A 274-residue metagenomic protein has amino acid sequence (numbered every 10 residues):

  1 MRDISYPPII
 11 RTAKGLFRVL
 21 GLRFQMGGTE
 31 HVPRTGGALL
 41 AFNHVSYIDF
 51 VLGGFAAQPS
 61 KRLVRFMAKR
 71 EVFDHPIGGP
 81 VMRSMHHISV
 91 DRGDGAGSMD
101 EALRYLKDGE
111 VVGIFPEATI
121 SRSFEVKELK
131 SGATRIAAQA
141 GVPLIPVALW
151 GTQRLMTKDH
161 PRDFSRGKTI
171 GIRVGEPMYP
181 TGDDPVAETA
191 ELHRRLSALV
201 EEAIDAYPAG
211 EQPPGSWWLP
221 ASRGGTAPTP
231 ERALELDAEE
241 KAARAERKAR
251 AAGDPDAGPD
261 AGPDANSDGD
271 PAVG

Functional and structural regions predicted by a protein language model:
M1-L16: Extreme N-terminal tail/first-helix region
I4-S5, A96-G274: Non-catalytic C-terminal accessory region of glycerolipid acyltransferases and related lyso-lipid remodeling enzymes
I10, R18, P33-D94: Catalytic core of membrane glycerolipid acyltransferases/transacylases, capturing the structured, soluble-facing
G15, V19-T35: N-terminal signal-anchor transmembrane helix
R18-L20, S60, D108, R166: Short, structurally constrained coil/turn elements that cap an alpha-helix or connect an alpha-helix to the following
R23-Q25, G93-M99: Glycine-rich, highly charged phosphate/nucleotide-binding loops
F24-M26, H87, I170-I172: Generic structural signal for residues in well-ordered beta-strands
M26-G27, I88-D91, P180: Short acidic-hydrophobic, aromatic-tinged amphipathic segments that line or gate anion-handling sites
